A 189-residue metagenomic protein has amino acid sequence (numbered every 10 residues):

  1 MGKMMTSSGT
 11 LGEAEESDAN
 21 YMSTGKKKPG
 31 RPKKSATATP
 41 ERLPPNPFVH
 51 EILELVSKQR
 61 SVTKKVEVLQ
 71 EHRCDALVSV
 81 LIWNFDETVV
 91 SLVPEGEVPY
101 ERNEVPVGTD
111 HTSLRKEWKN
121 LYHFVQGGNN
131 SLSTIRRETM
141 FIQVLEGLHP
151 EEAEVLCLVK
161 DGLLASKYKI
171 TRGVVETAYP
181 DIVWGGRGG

Functional and structural regions predicted by a protein language model:
G2-G189: N-terminal nucleic-acid-engaging modules of covalent nucleotidyltransferase systems
